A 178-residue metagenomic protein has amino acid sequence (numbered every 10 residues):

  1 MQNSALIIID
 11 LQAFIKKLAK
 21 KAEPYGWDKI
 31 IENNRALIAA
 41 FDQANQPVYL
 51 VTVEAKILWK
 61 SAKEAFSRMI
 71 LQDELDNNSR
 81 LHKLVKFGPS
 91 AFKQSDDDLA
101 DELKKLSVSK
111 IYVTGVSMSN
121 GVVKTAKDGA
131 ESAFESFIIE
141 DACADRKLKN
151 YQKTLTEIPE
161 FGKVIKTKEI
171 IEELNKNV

Functional and structural regions predicted by a protein language model:
M1-A5, D42, S61-V178: Active-site-adjacent betaalpha module
Q2, K20-L50: A short alpha/beta connector and helix-capping loop motif
L6-L11: N-terminal nucleotide-binding beta1-loop-alpha1 segment
Q12-L18: Short acidic, Gly/Ser-rich segments with clustered Asp/Glu that frequently serve as metal-coordination loops in enzyme
F14, K56, D145: Active-site loop signature of alpha/beta-hydrolase-fold enzymes
L18-A22, A55-L58: Glycine-/proline-rich flexible loop or hinge segments
T52-E54, V116-S117: Short, well-ordered beta-to-alpha junction loops that form the rim of enzyme active sites and present histidine/acidic
